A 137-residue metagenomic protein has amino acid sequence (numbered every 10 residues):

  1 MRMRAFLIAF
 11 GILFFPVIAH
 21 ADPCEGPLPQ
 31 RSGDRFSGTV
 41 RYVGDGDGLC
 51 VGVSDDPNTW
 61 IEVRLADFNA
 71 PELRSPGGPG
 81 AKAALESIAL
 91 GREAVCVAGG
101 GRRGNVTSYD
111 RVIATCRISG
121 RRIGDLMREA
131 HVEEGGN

Functional and structural regions predicted by a protein language model:
R4-L7, V17-N137: Small beta-barrel nucleic-acid-binding modules, primarily SNase/OB-fold domains and secondarily Tudor-like barrels
I12-P16: Hydrophobic core
